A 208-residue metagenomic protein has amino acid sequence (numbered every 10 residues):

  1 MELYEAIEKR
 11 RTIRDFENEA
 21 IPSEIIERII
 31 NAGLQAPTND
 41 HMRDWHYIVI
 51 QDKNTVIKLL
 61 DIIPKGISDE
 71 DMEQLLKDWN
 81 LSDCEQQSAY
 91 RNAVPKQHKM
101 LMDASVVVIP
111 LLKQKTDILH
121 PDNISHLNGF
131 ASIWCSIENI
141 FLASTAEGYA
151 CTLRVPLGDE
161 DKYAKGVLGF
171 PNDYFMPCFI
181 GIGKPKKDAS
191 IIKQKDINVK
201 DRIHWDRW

Functional and structural regions predicted by a protein language model:
M1-D103, R207-W208: N-terminal amphipathic, basic helical "cap/leader" segment at the start of enzyme domains
E5-T12, F175-W208: C-terminal helix-cap and adjacent tail motif
R28-I29, G33, V106-G166: Small-aliphatic-rich amphipathic alpha-helix that forms the alpha element of a beta-alpha
N39, T145-A146, N172-D173: Arginine/glycine-rich "motif VI" loop of SF2 helicases in the C-terminal RecA-like domain
V49-Q51, L112, K184: A general secondary-structure junction signal
S68-W79, L168-I192: A glycine-rich helix N-cap at a beta->alpha junction
